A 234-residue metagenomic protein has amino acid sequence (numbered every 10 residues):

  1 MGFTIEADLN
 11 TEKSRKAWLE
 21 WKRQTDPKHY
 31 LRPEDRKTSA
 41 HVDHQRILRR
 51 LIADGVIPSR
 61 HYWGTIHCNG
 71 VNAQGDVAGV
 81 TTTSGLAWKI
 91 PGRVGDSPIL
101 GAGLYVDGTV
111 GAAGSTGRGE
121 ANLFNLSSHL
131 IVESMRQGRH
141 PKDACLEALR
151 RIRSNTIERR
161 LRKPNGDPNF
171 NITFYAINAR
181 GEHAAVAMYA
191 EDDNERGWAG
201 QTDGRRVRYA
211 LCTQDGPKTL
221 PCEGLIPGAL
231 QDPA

Functional and structural regions predicted by a protein language model:
M1-A234: N-terminal nucleophile
